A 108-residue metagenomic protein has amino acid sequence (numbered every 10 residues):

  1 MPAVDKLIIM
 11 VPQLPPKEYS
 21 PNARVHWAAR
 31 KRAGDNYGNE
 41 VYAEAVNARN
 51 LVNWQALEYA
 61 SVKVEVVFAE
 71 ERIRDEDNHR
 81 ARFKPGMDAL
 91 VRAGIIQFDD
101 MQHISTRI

Functional and structural regions predicted by a protein language model:
M1-I108: Catalytic phosphate/metal-binding cores of nucleic-acid and nucleotide-processing enzymes, i.e., regions that mediate
